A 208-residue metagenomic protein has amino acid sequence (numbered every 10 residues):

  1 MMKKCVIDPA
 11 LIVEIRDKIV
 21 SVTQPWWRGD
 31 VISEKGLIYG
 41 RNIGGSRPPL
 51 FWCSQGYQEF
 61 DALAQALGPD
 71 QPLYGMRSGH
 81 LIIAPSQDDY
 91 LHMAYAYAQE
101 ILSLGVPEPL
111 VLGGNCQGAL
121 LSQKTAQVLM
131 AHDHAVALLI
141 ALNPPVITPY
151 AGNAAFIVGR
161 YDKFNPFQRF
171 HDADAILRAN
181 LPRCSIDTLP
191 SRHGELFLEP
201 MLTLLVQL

Functional and structural regions predicted by a protein language model:
K3-L208: A hydrolase-biased, glycine/serine/histidine/acidic-enriched motif that marks catalytic-domain neighborhoods in diverse
